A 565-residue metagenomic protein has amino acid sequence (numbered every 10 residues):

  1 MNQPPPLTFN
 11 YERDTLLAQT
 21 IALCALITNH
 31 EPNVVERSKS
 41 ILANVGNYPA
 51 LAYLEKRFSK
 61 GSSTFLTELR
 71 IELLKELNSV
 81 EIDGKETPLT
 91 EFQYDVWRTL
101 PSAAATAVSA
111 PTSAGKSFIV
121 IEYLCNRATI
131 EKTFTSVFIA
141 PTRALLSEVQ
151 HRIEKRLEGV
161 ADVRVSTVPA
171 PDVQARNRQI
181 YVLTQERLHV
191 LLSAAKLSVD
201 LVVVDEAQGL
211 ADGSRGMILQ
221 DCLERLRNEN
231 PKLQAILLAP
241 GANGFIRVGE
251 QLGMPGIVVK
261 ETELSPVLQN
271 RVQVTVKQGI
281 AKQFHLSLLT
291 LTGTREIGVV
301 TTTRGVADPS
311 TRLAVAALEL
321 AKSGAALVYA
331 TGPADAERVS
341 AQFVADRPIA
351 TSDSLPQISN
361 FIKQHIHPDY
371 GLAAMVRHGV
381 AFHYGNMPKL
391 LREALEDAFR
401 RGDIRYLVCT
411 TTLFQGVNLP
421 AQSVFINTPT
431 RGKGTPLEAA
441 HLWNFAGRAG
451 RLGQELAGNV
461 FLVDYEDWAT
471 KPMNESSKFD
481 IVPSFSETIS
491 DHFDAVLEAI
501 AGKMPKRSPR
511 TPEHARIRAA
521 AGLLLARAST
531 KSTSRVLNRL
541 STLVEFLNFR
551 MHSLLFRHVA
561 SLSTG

Functional and structural regions predicted by a protein language model:
M1-G565: N-terminal helicase ATP-binding lobe
